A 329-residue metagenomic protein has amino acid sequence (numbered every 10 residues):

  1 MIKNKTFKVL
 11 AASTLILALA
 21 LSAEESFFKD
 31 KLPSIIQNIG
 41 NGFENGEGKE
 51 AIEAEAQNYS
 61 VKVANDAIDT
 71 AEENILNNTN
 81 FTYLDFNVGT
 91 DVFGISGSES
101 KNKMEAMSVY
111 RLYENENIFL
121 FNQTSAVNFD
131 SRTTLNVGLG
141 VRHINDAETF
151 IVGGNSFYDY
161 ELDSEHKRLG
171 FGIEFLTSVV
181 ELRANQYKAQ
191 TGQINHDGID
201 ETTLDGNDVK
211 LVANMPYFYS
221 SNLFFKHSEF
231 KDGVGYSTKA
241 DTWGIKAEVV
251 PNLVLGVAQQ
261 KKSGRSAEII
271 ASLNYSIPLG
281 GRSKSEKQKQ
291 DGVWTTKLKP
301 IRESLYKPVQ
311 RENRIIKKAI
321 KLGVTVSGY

Functional and structural regions predicted by a protein language model:
I2-S22: Gram-negative bacterial Sec-dependent N-terminal signal peptides
A23-L76, Q190-F224, F230-G235, E248-G256 (+1 more regions): Flexible, glycine-rich linker and terminal segments associated with outer-membrane beta-barrel/transport systems
D30-P33, Q37, N41-F43, G48-E50 (+9 more regions): One face of beta-strands
N41, Q57, V61-D130, A258: Transmembrane beta-barrel domains of Gram-negative outer membranes and organellar outer membranes
N74, N102-N115, T133-A147, L169-Q186 (+4 more regions): Feature captures outer-membrane beta-barrel proteins of Gram-negative bacteria and organelles
N80-T90, E99, Y113-N117, N128 (+4 more regions): Extended interaction regions within the primary functional domain
L84-G94, I118-N128, F150-E161, F171 (+4 more regions): Transmembrane beta-strand segments that form the barrel wall of outer-membrane beta-barrel proteins
F93-M104, E116, A126-N136, Y160-K167 (+3 more regions): Solvent-exposed loop/turn segments connecting transmembrane beta-strands in outer-membrane beta-barrel proteins
